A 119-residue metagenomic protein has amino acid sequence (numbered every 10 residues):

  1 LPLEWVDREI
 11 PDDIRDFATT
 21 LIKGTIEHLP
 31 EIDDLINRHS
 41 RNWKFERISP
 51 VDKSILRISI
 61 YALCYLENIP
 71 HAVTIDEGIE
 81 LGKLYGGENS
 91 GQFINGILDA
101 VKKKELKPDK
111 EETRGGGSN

Functional and structural regions predicted by a protein language model:
L1-N119: N-terminal interaction/assembly modules
